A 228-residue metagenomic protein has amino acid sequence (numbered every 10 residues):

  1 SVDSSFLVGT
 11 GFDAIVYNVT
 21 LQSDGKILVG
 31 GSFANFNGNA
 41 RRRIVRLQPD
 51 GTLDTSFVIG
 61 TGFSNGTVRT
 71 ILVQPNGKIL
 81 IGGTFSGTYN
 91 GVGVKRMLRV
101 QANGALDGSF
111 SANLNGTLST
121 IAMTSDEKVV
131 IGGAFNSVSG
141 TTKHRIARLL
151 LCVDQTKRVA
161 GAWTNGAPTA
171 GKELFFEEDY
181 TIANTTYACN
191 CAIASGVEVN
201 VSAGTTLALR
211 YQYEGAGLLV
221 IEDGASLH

Functional and structural regions predicted by a protein language model:
S1-V153: Extracytoplasmic mature domains of secreted or surface-exposed proteins
C152-H228: Extracellular beta-sheet-rich ligand-binding/adhesion modules
